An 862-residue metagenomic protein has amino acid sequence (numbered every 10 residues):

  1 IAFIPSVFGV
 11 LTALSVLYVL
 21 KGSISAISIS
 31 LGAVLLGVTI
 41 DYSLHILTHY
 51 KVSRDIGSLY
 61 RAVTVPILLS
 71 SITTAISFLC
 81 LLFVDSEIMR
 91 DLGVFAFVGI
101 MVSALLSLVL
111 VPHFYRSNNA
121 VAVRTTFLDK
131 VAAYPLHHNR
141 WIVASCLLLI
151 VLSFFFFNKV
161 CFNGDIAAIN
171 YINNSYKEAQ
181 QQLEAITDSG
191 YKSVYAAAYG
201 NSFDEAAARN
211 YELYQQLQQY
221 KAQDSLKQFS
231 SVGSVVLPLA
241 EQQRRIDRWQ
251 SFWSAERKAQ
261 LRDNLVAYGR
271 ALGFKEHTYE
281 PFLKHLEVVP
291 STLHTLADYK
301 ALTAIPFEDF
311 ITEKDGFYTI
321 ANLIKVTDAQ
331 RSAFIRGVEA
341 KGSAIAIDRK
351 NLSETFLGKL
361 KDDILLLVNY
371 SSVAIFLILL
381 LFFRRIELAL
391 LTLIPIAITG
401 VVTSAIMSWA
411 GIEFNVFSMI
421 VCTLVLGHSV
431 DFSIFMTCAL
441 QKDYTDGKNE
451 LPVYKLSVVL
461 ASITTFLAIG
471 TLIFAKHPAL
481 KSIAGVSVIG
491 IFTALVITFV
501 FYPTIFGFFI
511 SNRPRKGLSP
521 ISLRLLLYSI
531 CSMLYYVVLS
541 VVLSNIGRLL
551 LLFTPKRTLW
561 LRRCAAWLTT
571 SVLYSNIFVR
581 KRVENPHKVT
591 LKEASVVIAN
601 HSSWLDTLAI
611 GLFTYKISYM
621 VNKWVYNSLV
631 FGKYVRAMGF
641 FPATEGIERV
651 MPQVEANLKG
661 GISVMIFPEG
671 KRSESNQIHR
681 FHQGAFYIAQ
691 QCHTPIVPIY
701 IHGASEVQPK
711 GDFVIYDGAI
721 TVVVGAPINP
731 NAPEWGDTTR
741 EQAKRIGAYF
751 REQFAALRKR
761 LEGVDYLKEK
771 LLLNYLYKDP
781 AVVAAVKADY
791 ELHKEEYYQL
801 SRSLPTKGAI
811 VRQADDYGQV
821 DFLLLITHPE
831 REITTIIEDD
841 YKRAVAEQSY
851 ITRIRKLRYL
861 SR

Functional and structural regions predicted by a protein language model:
I1, F8-L11, S15-V16, L20 (+2 more regions): Extracytoplasmic
I1-G164, D328-A340, K350-R524: Membrane-embedded transmembrane helical bundles of large multi-pass transporters/channels
S522-R582, K633-Y634: A transmembrane-helix-recognition feature enriched in membrane-embedded lipid enzymes and envelope glyco-/phospholipid
L527, C531, V650-A781: Non-catalytic C-terminal accessory region of glycerolipid acyltransferases and related lyso-lipid remodeling enzymes
L543-L561, L591-G646, R831: Catalytic core of membrane glycerolipid acyltransferases/transacylases, capturing the structured, soluble-facing
L568-A594, D789-L804: A short, well-structured juxtamembrane/interface segment
D765-P805: Class I SAM-dependent methyltransferase Rossmann-like catalytic core, especially the SAM/SAH-binding loop
V811-S861: Class I SAM-dependent methyltransferase SAM/SAH-binding core
